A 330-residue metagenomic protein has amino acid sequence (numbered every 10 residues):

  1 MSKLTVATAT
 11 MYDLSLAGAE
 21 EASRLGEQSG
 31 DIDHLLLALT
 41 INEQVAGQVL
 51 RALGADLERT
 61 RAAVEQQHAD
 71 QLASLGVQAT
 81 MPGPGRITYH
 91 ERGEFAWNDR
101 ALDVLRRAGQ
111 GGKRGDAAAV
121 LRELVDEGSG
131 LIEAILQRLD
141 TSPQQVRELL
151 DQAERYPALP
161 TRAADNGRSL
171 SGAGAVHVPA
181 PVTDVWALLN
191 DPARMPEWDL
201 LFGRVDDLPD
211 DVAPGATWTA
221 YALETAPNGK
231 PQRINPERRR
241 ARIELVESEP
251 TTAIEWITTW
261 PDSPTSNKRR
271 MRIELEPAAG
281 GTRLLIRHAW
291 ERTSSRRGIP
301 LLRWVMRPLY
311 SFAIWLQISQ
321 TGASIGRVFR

Functional and structural regions predicted by a protein language model:
M1-A180, D184: Histone-fold recognition with a strong bias for associated Lys/Arg-rich disordered tails
Q48-V49, P196-F202, L208: A short gly/proline-enriched turn/hairpin at secondary-structure junctions
G85-F95, Y310-R330: Compositionally biased, intrinsically disordered linkers/stalks adjacent to structured regions
P179-D199: Amphipathic alpha-helical segments
V182, E247-T251, L275-R283: A short, structured loop/turn motif at beta-sheet edges
D207-P264, A323, R327-V328: Glycine-rich portal/gate segments that line the openings of hydrophobic small-molecule binding cavities
A226-N235, T293-A323: Alpha-helical membrane-targeting segments
I257-F312: Beta-strand/loop substructures that line and gate deep hydrophobic ligand-binding cavities in soluble
